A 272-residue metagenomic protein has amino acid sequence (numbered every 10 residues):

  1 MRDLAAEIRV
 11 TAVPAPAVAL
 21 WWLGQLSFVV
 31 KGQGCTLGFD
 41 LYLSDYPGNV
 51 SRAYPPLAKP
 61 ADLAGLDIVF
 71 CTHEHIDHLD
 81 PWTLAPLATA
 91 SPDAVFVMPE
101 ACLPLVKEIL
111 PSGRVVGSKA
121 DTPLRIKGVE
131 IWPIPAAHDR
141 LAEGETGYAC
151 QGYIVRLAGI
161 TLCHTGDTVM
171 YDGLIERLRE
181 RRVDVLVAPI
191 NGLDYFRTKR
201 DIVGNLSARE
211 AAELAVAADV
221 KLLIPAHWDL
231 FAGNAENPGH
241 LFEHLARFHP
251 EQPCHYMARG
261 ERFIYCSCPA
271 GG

Functional and structural regions predicted by a protein language model:
R2-A15, M98-I160, H244-P269: Metallo-beta-lactamase
D3, I8-T11, G32-E74, P81-T89 (+2 more regions): Pre-active-site segment of Zn-dependent metallo-hydrolases
A12-K59, I68, T146-G166, V185: Conserved beta-strand hairpin/beta-sheet module of binuclear metal-dependent hydrolase folds, prominently
L23-S27, K31, L124-D184, I202 (+1 more regions): Catalytic core of the metallo-beta-lactamase
V30, D40, H73, D80 (+5 more regions): Divalent metal-coordination and catalytic microenvironments
D45-Y46, H75-L79, L103-V106, T122-R125 (+5 more regions): Active-site environment of divalent metal-dependent phosphoester hydrolases
L57-L124: Active-site HxH/HxHxD metal-binding segment of metal-dependent hydrolases
V95-V97, A101, V169-R259: Cap/insert and terminal regions of metallo-dependent hydrolase folds
